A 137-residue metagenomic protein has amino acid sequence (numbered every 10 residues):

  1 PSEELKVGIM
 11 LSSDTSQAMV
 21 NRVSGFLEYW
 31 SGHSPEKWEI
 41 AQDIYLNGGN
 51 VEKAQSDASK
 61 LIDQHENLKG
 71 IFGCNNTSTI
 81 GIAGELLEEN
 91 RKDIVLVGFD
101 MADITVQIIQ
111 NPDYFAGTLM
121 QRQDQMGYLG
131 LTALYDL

Functional and structural regions predicted by a protein language model:
P1-L137: A residue-level marker of the well-folded mature domains of exported/periplasmic proteins
